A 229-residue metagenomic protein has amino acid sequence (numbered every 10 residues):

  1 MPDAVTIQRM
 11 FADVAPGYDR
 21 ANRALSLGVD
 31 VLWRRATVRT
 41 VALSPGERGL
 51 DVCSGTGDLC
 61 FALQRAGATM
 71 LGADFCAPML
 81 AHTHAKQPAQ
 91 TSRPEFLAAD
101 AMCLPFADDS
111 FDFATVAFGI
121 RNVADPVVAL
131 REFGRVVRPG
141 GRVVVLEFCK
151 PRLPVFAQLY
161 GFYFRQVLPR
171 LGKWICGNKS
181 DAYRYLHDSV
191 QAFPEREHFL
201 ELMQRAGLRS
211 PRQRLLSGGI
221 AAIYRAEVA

Functional and structural regions predicted by a protein language model:
V5, K150-L202, R212: C-terminal alpha-helical "lid/dimerization" subdomain adjacent to the S-adenosyl-L-methionine
L27-E47: Conserved alpha-helix/loop element of class I SAM-dependent methyltransferases that forms part of the SAM/SAH-binding
R48-C103: Class I SAM-dependent methyltransferase SAM/SAH-binding core
M102-F113: A short acidic, Gly/Pro-enriched loop at the edge of an enzyme's catalytic core that lines a small-molecule cofactor
D112-P126: A short SAM/SAH-binding and catalytic strip from SAM-dependent methyltransferases
V127-P139: A short glycine-rich, Lys/Arg-flanked "PGG" loop and its adjoining helix->strand segment in the class I
G141-F148: Conserved beta-strand signature within the Rossmann-like core of class I S-adenosyl-L-methionine
R209, L215-A229: Core SAM-dependent methyltransferase catalytic element
